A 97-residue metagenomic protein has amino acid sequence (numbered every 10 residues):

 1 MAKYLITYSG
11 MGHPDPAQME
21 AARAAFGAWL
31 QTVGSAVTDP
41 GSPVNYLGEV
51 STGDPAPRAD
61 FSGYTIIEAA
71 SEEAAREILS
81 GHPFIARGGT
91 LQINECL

Functional and structural regions predicted by a protein language model:
M1-L97: Conserved, structured core segments of small domains
